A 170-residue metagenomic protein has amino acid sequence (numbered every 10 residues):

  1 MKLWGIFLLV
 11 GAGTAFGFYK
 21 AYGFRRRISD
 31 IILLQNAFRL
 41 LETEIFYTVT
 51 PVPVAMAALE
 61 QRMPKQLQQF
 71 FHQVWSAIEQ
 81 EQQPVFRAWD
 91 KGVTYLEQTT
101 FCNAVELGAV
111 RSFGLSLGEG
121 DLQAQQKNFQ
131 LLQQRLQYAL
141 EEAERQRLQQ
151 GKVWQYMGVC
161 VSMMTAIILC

Functional and structural regions predicted by a protein language model:
M1-F7, E97, N103: Acidic, low-complexity proline/glycine-rich segments
G5-A77: Juxtamembrane/interface alpha-helical elements of multi-pass membrane proteins
G5-F16, E141-C170: Bilayer-spanning, highly hydrophobic alpha-helical transmembrane segments
E42, L67, W75, E79-Q82 (+3 more regions): A structural signal for well-ordered alpha-helices, especially hydrophobic packing surfaces of coiled-coils
E60-C102: Helix-adjacent hinge/juxtasegments
G92-Q123: Short, non-transmembrane cytosolic segments of multipass membrane proteins
S116-V159: Membrane-interface, cytosolic juxtamembrane amphipathic helix immediately N-terminal to a transmembrane helix, enriched
